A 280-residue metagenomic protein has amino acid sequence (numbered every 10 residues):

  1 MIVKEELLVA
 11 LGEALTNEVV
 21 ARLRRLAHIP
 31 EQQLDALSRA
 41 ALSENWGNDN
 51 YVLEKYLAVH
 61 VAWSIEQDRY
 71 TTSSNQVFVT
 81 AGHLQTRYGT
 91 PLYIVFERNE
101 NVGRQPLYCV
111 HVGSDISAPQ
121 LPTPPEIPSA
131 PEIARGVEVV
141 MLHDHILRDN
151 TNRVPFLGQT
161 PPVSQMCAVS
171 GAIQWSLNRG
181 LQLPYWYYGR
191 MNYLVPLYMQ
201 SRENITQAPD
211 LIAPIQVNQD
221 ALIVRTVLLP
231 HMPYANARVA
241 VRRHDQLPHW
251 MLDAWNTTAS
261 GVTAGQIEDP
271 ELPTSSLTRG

Functional and structural regions predicted by a protein language model:
M1-M191, G265-G280: An acidic, glycine-rich, mixed-charge low-complexity segment common to nucleic-acid enzymes
R190-G261: Compact beta-sheet-dominated globular domain cores
